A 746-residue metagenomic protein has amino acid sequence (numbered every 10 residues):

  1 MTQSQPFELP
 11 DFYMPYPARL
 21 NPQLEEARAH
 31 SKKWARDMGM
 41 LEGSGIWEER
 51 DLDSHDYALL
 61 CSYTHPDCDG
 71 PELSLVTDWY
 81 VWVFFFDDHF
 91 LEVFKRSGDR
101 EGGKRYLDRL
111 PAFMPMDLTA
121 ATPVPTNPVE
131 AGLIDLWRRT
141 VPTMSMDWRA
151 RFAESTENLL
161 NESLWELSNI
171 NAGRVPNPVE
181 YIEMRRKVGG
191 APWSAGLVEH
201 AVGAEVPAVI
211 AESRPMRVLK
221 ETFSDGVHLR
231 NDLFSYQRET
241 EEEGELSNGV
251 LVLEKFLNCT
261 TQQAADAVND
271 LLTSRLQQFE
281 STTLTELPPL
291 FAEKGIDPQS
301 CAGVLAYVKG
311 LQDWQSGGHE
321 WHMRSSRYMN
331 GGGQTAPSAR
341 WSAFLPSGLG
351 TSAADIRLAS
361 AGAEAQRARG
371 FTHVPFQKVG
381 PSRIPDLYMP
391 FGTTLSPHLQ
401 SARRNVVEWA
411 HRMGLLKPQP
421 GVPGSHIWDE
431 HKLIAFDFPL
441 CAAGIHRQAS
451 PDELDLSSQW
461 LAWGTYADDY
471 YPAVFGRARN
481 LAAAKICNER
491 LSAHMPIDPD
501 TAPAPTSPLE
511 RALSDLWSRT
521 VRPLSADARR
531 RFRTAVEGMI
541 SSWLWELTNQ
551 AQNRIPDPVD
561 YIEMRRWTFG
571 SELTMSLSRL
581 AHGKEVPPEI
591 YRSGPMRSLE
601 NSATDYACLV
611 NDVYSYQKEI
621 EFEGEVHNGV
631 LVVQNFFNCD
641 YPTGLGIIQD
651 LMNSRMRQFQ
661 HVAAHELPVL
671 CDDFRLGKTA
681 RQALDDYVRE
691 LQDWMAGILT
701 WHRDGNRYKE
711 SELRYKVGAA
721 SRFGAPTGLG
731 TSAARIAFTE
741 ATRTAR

Functional and structural regions predicted by a protein language model:
M1-R746: Alpha-helical, largely C-terminal catalytic domains that coordinate divalent metal ions via clustered Asp/Glu/His
